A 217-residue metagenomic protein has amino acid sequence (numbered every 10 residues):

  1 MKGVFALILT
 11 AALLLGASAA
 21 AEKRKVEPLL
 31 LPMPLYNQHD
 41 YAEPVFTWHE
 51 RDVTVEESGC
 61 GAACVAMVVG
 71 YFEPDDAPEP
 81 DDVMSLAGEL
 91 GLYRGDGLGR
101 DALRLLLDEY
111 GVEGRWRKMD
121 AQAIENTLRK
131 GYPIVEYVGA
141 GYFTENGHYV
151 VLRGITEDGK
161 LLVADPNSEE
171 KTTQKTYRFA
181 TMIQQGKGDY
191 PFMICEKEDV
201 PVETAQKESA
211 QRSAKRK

Functional and structural regions predicted by a protein language model:
K2-A21: Sec-dependent N-terminal signal peptides of Gram-positive bacterial secreted proteins and lipoproteins
L15, V138, G154, I194-C195: Hydrophobic side chains in beta-strands
S18-L92, A140, K207-E208, S213-R216: Active-site-adjacent structural segments surrounding the nucleophilic cysteine of cysteine proteases and isopeptidases
R24-P28, M33-N37, I155-K217: Noncatalytic regulatory segments and standalone regulatory/sensor domains
V55, M67, P74-D76, L90-Y93 (+5 more regions): Solvent-exposed loop/turn segments at secondary-structure junctions within structured extracellular/periplasmic domains
E56, G61-V68, E79, V83 (+4 more regions): Stable alpha-helical elements in mature extracytoplasmic
P78, V83-M119, R129: Mid-length scaffold segments of soluble, non-membrane domains
E113-A164, S168: Active-site-adjacent substructure of cysteine-protease-like catalytic cores
